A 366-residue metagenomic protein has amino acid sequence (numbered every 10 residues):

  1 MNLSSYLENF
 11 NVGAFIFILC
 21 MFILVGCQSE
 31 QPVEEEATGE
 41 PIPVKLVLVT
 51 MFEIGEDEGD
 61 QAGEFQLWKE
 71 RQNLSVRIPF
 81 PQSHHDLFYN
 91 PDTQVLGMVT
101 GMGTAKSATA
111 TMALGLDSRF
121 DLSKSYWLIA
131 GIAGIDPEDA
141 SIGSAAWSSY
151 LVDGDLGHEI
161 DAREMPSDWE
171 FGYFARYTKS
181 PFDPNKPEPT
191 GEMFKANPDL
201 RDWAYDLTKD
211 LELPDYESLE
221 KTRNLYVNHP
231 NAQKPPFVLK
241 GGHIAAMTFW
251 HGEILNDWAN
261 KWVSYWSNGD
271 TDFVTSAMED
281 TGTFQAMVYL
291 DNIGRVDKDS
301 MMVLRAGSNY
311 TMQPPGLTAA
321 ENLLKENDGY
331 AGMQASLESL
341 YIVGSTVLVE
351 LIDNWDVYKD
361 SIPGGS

Functional and structural regions predicted by a protein language model:
N2-F15: Bacterial N-terminal signal peptides that target proteins for export
G13-V25: Bacterial N-terminal signal peptides
C27-S366: Accessory terminal and edge-of-domain segments that mediate assembly/interaction and cofactor placement around
